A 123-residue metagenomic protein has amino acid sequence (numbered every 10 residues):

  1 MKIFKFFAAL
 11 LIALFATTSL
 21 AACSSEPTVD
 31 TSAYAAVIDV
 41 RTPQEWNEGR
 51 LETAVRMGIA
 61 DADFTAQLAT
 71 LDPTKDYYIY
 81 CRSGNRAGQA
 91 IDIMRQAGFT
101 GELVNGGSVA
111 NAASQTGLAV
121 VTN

Functional and structural regions predicted by a protein language model:
K2-A9, F15, L20-A35, P43-K75 (+1 more regions): Rhodanese-like catalytic fold shared by cysteine-dependent sulfurtransferases and DSP/PTP-type phosphatases
I38: Active-site flanking residues adjacent to catalytic metal/cofactor-binding acidic residues
Y80: Short, surface-exposed ligand- or partner-binding patches at beta-edge/loop junctions that are enriched in aromatics
